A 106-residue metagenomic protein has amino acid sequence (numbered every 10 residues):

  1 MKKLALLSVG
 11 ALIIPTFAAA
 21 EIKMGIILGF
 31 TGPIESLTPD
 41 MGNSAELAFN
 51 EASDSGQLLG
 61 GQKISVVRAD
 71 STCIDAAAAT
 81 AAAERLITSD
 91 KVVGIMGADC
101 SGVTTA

Functional and structural regions predicted by a protein language model:
L4-S8, A20-A106: Extracytosolic ligand-binding ectodomains
I13-A19: N-terminal signal peptide c-region/cleavage motif recognized by signal peptidases
